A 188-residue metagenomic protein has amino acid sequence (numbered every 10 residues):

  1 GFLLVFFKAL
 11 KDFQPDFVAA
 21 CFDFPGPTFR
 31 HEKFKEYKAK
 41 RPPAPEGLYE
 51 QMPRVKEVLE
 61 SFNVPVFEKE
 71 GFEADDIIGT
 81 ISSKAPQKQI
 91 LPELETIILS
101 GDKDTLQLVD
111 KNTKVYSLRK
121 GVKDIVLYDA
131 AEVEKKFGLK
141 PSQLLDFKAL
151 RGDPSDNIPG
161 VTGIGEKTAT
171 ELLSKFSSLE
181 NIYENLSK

Functional and structural regions predicted by a protein language model:
G1-A19, D23, F29-R30: Non-catalytic, usually N-terminal nucleic-acid engagement modules in DNA/RNA processing proteins
D23-F24, N185: Short, composition-biased local secondary-structure segments
P25-T28, K103-T105: Conserved nucleotide-binding/hydrolysis micro-motifs of P-loop NTPases
H31-E36: Glycine-rich loop at the start of a catalytic domain that most often binds anionic cofactors/ligands
A39-K188: Extended two-metal-dependent nuclease catalytic cores across DNA- and RNA-processing enzymes
